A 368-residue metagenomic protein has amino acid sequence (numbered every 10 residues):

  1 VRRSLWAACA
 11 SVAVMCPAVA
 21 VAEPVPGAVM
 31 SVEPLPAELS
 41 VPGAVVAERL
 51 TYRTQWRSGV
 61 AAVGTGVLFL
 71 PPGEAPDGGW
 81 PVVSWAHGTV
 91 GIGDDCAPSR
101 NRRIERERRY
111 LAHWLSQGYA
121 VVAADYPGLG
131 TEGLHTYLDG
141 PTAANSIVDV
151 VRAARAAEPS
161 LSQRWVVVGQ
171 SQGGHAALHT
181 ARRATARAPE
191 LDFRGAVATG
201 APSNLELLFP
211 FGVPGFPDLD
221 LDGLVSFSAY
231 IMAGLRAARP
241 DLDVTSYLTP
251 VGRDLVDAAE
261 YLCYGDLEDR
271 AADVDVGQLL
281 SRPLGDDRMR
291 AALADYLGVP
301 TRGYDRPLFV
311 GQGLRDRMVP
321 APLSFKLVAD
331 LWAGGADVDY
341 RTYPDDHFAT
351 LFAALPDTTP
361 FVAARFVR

Functional and structural regions predicted by a protein language model:
V1-A22: Secretory targeting and sorting signals
R3, A22-G78, W332: Catalytic-loop region of hydrolases
R57-T65, F69-S116, D125, G130: Short, surface-exposed "cap/lid" segments of acyl-processing enzymes
Y137-E158: Alpha/beta-hydrolase active-site loop
R152-G223: Primarily recognizes the serine-hydrolase "nucleophile elbow" in alpha/beta-hydrolase and SGNH/GDSL folds
P202-T301: Accessory cap/linker subdomain of secreted extracellular hydrolases
P283-A292, M318, F325-R368: C-terminal catalytic histidine-bearing segment of alpha/beta-hydrolase fold enzymes
Y304, F309-D316: Short beta-strand/loop motif that positions the catalytic acidic residue of the alpha/beta-hydrolase fold
